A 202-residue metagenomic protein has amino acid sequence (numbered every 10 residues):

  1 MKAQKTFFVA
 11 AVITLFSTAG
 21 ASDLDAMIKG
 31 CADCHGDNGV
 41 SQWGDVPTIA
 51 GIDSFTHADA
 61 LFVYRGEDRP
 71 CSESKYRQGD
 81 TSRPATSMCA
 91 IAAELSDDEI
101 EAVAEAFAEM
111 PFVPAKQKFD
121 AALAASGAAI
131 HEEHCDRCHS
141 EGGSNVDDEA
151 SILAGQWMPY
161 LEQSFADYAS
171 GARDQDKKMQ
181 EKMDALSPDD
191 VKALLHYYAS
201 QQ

Functional and structural regions predicted by a protein language model:
M1-F8: Bacterial N-terminal signal peptides that target proteins for export
A11-G20: Hydrophobic h-region of N-terminal signal peptides that target proteins for export in Gram-negative bacteria
G20-N38, A115, F119-E141, W157-P159 (+1 more regions): Sequence/structural segment immediately N-terminal to covalent heme-attachment motifs in c-type and related
D37, E67, E109-V113, E141 (+2 more regions): Generic structural signal for alpha-helix termini and adjacent loop/cap motifs
G39-A85, C89-E94, A124, A128 (+1 more regions): Gly/Gly-Pro-rich "capping" loops immediately C-terminal to redox-active cysteine motifs in periplasmic/lumenal
Y64, A106-F107, H131, Y168 (+1 more regions): Conserved hydrophobic/aromatic "anchor" residues that stabilize well-ordered secondary structure elements
K75-Q78, P111-A121: Intrinsically disordered, low-complexity Ser/Thr-rich linker and spacer segments in cell-wall-related proteins
I91-A115, P159, K182-Q202: C-terminal capping alpha-helices of c-type cytochrome domains
